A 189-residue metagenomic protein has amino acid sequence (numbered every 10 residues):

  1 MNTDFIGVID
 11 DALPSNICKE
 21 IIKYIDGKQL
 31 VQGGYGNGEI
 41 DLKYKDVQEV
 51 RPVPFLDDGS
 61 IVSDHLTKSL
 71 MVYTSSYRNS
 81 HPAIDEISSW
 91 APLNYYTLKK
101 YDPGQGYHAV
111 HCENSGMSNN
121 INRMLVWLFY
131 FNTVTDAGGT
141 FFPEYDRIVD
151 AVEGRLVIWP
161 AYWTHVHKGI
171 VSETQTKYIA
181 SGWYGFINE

Functional and structural regions predicted by a protein language model:
M1-L156, T164-E189: Fe(II)/2-oxoglutarate oxygenase catalytic core
